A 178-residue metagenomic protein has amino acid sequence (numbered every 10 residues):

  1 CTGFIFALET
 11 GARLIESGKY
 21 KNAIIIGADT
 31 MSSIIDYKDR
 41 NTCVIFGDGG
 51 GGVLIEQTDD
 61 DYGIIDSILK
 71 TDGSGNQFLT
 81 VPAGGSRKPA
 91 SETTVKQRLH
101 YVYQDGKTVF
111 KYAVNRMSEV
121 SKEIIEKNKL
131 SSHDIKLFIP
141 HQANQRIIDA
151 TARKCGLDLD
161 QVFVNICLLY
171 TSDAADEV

Functional and structural regions predicted by a protein language model:
C1-K21, V53-I55, S172-D173: Active-site-proximal alpha-helical scaffold in enzymes
C1-T2, G27-S32, K70-D72, L168-L169: Acidic, glycine-rich active-site loops and adjacent beta-strand->loop/helix elements that engage anionic groups
G18-G50: Flexible, glycine-rich active-site loops centered on histidine and acidic residues that chelate a metal or position
I25-M31, S91-T94, I147-L159: Acidic-glycine-rich active-site phosphate/pyrophosphate-binding loop
D39-K111, N115, E119: Condensing-enzyme catalytic core mediating Claisen C-C bond formation in acyl metabolism
V120-D134: Phosphate/pyrophosphate-binding loops at sites that engage ATP/ADP/AMP, CoA/4′-phosphopantetheine, polyphosphate
I135-K154, L169: Glycine-rich phosphate-binding loops at beta-strand->alpha-helix junctions
Y170, A175-V178: Single conserved hydrophobic/aromatic residue that forms the stacking wall/gate of nucleotide- or nucleobase-binding
